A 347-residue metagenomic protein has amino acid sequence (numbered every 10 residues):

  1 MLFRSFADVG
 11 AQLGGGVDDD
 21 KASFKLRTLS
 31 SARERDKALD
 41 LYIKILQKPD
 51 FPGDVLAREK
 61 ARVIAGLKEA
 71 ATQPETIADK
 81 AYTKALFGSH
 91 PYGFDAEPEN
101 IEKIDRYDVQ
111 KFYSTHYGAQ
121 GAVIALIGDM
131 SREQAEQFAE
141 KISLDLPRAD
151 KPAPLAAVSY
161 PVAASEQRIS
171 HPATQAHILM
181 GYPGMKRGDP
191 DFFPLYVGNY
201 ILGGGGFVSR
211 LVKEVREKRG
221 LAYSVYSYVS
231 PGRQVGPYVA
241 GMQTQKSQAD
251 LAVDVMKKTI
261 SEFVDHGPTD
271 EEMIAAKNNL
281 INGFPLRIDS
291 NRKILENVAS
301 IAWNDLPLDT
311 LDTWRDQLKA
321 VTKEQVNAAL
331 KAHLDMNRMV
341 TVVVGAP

Functional and structural regions predicted by a protein language model:
M1-I45, K60, I64, P74-E99 (+5 more regions): M16 family metallopeptidases and their MPP-like homologs
Y92-G93, A119, V123-G188, V343-P347: An aromatic/glycine/proline-enriched structural segment found at the starts of mature extracellular/organellar domains
I101-D105: Short, charged, amphipathic alpha-helices and their helix-cap/turn boundaries
D316, Q325-A328: Mature hydrolase/peptidase catalytic cores and their serpin-fold inhibitory cores, especially in secreted
